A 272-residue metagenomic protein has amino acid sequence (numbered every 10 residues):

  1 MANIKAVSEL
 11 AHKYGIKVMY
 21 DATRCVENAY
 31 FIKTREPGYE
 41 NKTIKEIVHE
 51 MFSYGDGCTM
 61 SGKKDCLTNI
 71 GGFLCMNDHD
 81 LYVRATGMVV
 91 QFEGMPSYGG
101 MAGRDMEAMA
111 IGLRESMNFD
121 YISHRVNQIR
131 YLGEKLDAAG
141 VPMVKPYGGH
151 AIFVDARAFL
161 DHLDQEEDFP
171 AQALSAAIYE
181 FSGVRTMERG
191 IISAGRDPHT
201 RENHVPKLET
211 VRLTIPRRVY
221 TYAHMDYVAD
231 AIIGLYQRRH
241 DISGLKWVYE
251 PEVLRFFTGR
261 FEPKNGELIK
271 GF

Functional and structural regions predicted by a protein language model:
M1-M143, Q165: Conserved PLP-enzyme active-site core in the AAT-like
K64-C66, D78-L81, R114-S116, G149-H150 (+3 more regions): Short, glycine-/Ser/Thr-/acidic-enriched flexible segments
M76-M88, R104, E180-L208: Flexible glycine/proline-rich, aromatic-decorated loop/lid segments
T86-V89, M106-E115, H150-L160, V205-R212 (+1 more regions): Short acidic (Asp/Glu) and glycine-rich catalytic loops that position anionic groups and cofactors
S116, F181, S193-F272: PLP-dependent enzyme catalytic core of the Aspartate aminotransferase-like
I129-R130, V144-A156: Conserved glycine-rich beta-strand-loop-beta hairpin in the small C-terminal domain of fold type I
R130, E134, Q172, A176-E180 (+1 more regions): Feature representing long, continuous alpha-helical segments
F153, R157-R185, H199-P206: Active-site loop ensemble at the mouth of alpha/beta enzyme cores that anchors a bound cofactor
